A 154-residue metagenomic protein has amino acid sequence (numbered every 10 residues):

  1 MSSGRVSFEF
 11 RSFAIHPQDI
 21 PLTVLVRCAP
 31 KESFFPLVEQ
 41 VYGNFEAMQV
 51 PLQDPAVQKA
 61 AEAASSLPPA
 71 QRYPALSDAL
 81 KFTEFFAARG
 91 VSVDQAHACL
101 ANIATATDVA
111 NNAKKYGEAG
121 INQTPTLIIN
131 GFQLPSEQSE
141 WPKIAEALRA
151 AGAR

Functional and structural regions predicted by a protein language model:
M1-Y73, G117: Structural alpha/beta surface segment adjacent to cysteine/selenocysteine redox centers across thiol/disulfide enzymes
A70-R154: C-terminal cap of thioredoxin/glutaredoxin-like
